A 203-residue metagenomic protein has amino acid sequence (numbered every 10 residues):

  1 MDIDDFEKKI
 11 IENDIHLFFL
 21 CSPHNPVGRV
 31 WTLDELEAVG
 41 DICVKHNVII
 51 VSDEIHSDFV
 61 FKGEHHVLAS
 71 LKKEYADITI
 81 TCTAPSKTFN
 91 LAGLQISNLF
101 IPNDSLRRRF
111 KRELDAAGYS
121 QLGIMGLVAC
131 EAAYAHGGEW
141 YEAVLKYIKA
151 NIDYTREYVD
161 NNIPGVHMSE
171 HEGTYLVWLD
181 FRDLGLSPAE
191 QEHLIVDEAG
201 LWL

Functional and structural regions predicted by a protein language model:
M1-L203: PLP-dependent class I/II
